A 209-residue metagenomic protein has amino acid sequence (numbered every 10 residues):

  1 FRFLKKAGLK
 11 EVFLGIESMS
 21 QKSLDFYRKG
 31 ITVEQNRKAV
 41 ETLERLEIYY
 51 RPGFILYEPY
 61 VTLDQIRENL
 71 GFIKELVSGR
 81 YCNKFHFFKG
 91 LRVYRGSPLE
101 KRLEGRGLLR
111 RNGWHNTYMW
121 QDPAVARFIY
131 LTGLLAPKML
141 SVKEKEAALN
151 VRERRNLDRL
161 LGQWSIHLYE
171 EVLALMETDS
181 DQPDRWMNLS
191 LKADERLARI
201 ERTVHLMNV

Functional and structural regions predicted by a protein language model:
F1-L173: A structural motif corresponding to the C-terminal lobe/cap of the Radical SAM core domain
Q163-V209: C-terminal non-catalytic accessory extensions
